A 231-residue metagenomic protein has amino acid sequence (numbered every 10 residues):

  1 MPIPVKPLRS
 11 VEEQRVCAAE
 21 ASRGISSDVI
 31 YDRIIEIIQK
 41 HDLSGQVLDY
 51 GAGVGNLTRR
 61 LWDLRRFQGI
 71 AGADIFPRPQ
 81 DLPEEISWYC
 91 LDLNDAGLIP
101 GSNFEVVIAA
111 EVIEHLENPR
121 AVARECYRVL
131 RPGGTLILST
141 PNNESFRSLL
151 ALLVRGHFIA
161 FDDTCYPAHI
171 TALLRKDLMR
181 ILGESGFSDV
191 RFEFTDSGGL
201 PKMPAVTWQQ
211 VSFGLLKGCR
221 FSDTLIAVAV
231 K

Functional and structural regions predicted by a protein language model:
M1-S102, V106-A110, R120-A123, L138-T140 (+2 more regions): Conserved N-terminal segment of class I S-adenosyl-L-methionine
D42, E117, R131: Short conserved AdoMet
E111-H115: A short His-aromatic
A121-P132: A short glycine-rich, Lys/Arg-flanked "PGG" loop and its adjoining helix->strand segment in the class I
I137-I159: Conserved class I S-adenosyl-L-methionine
V154-T164, V206-V211: Short glycine/proline- and charge-enriched loop/turn segments that cap or connect secondary-structure elements
A160-D177: Acceptor-substrate binding/catalytic loop of class I
A229-K231: C-terminal beta-strand of the catalytic ATP-binding
